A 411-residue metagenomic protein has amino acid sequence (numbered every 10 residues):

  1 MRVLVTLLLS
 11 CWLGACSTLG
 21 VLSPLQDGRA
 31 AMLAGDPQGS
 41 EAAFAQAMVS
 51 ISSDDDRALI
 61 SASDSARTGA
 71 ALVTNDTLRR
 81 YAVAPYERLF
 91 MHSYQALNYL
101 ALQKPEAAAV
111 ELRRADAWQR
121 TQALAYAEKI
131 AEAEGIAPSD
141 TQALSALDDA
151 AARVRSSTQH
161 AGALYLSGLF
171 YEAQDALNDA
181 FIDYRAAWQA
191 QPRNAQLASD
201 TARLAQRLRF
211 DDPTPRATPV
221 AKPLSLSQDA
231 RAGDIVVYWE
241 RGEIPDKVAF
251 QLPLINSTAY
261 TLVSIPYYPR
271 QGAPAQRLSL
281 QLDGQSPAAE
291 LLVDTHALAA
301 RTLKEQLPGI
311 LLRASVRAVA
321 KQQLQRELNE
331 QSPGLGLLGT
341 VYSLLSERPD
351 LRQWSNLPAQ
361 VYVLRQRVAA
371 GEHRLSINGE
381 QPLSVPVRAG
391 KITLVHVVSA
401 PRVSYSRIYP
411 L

Functional and structural regions predicted by a protein language model:
S23, A30-A31, N98, F170: Residue-level signature for tetratricopeptide repeat
P37-Q38, P105, L177: TPR-repeat structural position
S50-S63, Q119-A131, W188-R216: Boundary/linker segments of alpha-helical solenoid repeat arrays
D64-Y94, G135-L177, R203-V236, I244-D246: Alpha-helical linker/edge segments of TPR/alpha-solenoid repeat scaffolds and analogous pre-/post-domain helices
D211-L411: Short loop/turn and low-complexity linker motifs enriched in small/turn-promoting residues
